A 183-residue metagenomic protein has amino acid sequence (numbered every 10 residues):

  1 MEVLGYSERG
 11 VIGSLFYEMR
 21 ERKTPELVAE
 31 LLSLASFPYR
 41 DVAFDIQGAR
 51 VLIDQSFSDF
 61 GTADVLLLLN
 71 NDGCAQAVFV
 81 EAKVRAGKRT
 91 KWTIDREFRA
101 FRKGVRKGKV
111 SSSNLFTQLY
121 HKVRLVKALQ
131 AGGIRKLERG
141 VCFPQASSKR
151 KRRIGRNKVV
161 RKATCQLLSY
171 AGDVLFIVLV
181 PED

Functional and structural regions predicted by a protein language model:
M1-D183: Charged, terminal alpha-helix-loop-beta segments that serve as non-catalytic nucleic-acid engagement and/or assembly
